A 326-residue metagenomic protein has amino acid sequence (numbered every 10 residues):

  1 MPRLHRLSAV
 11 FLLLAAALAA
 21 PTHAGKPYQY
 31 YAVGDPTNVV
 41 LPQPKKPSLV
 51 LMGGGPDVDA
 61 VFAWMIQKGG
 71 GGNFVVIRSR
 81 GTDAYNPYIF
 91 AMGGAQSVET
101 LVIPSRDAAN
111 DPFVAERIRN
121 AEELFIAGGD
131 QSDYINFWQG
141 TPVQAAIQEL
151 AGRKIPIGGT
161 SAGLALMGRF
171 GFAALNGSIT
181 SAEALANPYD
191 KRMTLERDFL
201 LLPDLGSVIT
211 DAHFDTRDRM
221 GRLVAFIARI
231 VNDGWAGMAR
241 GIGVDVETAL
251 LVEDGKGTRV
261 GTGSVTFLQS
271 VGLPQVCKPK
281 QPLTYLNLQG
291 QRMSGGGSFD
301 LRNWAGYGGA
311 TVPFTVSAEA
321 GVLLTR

Functional and structural regions predicted by a protein language model:
M1-L4: N-terminal secretory signal peptides that target proteins for export/translocation
S8-A17: Bacterial N-terminal signal peptides
A20-A24: Sec/Tat signal peptide C-region and signal peptidase I cleavage site
G25-G71, G81, F172-A173, G177-R326: C-terminal and late-domain segments of enzyme folds
D57-V58, I66-E116: ATP/NTP phosphate-donor binding region
R117, G140-K154: Catalytic-core regions built around general acid/base machinery
A127-G128, L150-G171: Catalytic nucleophile loop
Q131-T141: Glycine/threonine-rich flexible loop motifs
